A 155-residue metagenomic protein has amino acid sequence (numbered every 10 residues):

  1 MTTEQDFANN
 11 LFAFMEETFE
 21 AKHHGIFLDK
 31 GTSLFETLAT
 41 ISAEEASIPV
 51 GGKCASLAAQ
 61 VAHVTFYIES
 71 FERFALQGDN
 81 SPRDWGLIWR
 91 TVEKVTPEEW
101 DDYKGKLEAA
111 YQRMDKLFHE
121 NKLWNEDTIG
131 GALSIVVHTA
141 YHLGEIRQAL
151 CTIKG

Functional and structural regions predicted by a protein language model:
T2-E20, H24-L28, F35-L38, A43-I88 (+1 more regions): Short, contiguous alpha-helical
H24-T32, Y103-A109: An acidic intrinsically disordered interaction segment
R90-N125, G130-L133, T139: Acidic/histidine-rich alpha-helical segments that form the ligand environment of transition-metal centers
